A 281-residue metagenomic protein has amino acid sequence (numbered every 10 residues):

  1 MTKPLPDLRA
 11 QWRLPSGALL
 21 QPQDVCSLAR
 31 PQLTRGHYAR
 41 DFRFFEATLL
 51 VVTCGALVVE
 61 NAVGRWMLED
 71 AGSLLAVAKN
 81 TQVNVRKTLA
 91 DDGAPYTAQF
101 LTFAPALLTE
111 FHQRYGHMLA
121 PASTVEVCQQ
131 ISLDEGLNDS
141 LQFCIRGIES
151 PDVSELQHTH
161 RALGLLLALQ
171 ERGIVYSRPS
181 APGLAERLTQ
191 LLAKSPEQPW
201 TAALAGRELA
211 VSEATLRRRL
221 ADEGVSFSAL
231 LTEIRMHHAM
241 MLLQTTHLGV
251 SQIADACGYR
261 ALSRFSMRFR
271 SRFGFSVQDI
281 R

Functional and structural regions predicted by a protein language model:
Q23-P121: N-terminal regulatory/effector-sensing and dimerization cores that precede helix-turn-helix DNA-binding domains
Y115-Q142: Aromatic/histidine-rich interaction motifs
S132-P182: An amphipathic alpha-helical interaction segment
L133-N138, R178-W200, E208-L209, A229-L248: A short, Lys/Arg-enriched amphipathic alpha-helix from helix-turn-helix/homeodomain DNA-binding modules
A203, A214, G249-S251, L262-S263: Residues within helix-turn-helix
R207, D255-A256, M267, S271: Alpha-helical residues within the helix-turn-helix
L216, R264-F265, F269: Short hydrophobic/aromatic patch on the recognition helix
D222-A261, R281: Terminal helix-turn-helix DNA-binding modules in bacterial transcription factors
